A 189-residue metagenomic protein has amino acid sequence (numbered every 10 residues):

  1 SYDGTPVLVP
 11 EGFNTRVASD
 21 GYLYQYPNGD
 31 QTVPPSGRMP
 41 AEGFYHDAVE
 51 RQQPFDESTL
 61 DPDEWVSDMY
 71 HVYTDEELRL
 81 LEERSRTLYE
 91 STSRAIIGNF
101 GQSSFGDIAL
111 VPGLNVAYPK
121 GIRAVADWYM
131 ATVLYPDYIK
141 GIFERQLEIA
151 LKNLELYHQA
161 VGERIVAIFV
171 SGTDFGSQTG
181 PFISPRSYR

Functional and structural regions predicted by a protein language model:
S1, M39, H46-R189: Active-site loop segments of alpha/beta catalytic cores
L8-L23, P27-T32, A41, S104-A126: Aromatic- and acidic-residue-enriched segments that line the glycan-binding/catalytic groove of carbohydrate-active
P35-S36: A short, polar/proline- and glycine-enriched secondary-structure boundary/capping micro-motif
